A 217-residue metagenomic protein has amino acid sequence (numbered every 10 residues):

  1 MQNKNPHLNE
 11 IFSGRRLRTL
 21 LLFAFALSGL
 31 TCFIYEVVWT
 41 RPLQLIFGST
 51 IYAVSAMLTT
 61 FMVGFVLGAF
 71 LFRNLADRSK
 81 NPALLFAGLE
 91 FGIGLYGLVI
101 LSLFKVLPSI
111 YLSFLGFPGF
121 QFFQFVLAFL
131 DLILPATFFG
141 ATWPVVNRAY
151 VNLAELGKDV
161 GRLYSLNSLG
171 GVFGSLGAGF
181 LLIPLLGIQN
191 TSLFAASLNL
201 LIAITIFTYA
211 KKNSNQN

Functional and structural regions predicted by a protein language model:
M1-N217: Alpha-helical transmembrane segments of multi-pass membrane proteins
